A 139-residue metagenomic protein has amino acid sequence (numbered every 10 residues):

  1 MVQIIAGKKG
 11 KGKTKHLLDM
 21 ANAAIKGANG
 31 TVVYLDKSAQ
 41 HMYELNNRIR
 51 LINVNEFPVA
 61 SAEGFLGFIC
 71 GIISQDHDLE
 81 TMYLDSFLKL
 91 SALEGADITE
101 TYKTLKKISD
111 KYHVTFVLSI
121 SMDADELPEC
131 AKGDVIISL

Functional and structural regions predicted by a protein language model:
M1-G71, L127-C130: Conserved P-loop
I73, D78-L139: Replace "adjacent to P-loop NTPase cores in ATP/GTP-dependent enzymes" with "adjacent to NTP-binding cores
